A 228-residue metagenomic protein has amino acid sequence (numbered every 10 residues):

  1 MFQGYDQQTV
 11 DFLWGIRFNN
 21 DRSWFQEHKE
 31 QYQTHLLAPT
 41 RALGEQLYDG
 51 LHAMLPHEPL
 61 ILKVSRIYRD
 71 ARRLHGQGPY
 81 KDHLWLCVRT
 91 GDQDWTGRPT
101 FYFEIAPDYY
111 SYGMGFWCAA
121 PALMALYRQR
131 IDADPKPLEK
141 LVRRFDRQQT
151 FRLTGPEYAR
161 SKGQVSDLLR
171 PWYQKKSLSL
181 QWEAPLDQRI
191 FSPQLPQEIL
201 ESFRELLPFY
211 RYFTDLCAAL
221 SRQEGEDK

Functional and structural regions predicted by a protein language model:
M1-G15, R22, G44, K136 (+2 more regions): Long, solvent-exposed, polar/charged low-complexity segments
W14-I67: Active-site acidic/histidine clusters and adjacent loop/turn architecture that either coordinate catalytic ions
N20-E27, P121-A125, S192: Inter-helical turn/loop segments and adjacent helix faces that build the functional surface of alpha-helical bundle
Y32, L36, T40, M124-Y127 (+3 more regions): Amphipathic alpha-helical coiled-coil segments
A53-Y80, L84, Q149-G163: A short, surface-exposed loop/turn module that caps and links secondary-structure elements
R69, V88-T90, W182-A184: Pocket-edge structural micro-motifs
R72-D132: Aromatic- and glycine-enriched beta-alpha-beta binding-site module
P107-V165: Compact, glycine/acidic-enriched structural inserts
